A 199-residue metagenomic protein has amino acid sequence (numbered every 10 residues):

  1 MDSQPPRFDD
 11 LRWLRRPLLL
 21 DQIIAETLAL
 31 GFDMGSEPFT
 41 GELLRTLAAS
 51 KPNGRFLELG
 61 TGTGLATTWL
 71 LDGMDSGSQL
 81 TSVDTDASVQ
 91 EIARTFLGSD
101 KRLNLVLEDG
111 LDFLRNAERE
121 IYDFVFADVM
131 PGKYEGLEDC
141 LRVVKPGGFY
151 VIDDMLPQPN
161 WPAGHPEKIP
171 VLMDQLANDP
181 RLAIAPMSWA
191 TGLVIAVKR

Functional and structural regions predicted by a protein language model:
M1-F124, P131-V151, M155-R199: A short alpha-helical cap/connector motif
